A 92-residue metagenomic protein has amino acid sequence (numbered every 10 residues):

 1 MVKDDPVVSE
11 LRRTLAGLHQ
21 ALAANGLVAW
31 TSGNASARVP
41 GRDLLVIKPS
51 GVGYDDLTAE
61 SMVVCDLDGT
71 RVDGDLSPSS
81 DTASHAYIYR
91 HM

Functional and structural regions predicted by a protein language model:
V2, S9-M92: An anion-binding catalytic pocket shared by soluble metabolic enzymes
